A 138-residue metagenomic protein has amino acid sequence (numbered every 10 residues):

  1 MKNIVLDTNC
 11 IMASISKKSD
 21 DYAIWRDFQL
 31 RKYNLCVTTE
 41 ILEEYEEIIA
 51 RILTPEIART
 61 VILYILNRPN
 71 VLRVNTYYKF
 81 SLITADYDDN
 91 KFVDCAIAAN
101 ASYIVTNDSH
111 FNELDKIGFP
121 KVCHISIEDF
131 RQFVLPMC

Functional and structural regions predicted by a protein language model:
M1-S19: Metal-dependent nucleic-acid phosphoesterase active-site entry motif
L6, K18, Y22-A50: PIN/NYN-family metal-dependent endoribonuclease catalytic core
C10-I11, I41, H110-F111: Alpha-helix capping/helix-boundary segments
S14-I15, I48, L114, F133: Residues that scaffold the ATP/ADP-binding catalytic core of kinase and kinase-like folds
T39-E46, A50-L66, S126, Q132-C138: Extended, non-globular alpha-helical segments
N70-I104, S109, E113: Active-site neighborhoods of divalent-metal-dependent phosphate/nucleic-acid chemistry enzymes
S109-C138: Acidic, PIN/NYN-like endoribonuclease modules and their adjacent C-terminal/linker elements
